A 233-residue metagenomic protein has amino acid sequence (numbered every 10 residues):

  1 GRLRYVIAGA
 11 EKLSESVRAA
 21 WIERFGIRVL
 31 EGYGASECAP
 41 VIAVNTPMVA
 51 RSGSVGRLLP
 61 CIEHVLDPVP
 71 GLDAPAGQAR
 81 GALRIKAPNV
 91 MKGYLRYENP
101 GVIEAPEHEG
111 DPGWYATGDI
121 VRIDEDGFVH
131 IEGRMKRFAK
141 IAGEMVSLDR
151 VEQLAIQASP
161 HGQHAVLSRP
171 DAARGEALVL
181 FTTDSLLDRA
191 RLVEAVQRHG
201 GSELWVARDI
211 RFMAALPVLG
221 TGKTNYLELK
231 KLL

Functional and structural regions predicted by a protein language model:
G1-R51, E63, P70: Gly/Ser/Thr-rich phosphate-binding loop
A10, G34, G56, D119 (+1 more regions): Active-site glycine-centered loops adjacent to acidic/histidine catalytic or metal-binding residues that shape
L30-E37, V41, G56-L58, L167-P170 (+1 more regions): Beta-strand->loop->alpha-helix junctions that form or flank phosphate-binding loops in nucleotide-handling enzymes
I42-T46, D67, K86, Y97 (+1 more regions): Short beta-strand-to-turn element immediately C-terminal to the catalytic PLP-Schiff-base lysine in fold type I
R57-C61, L72-E107, E144-V146: Conserved ATP/PPi-binding loop(s) of AMP-dependent carboxylate-activating enzymes
H64-L66, G101-H108, D119-I123, V166: A structural signal for short hydrophobic beta-strand segments in well-ordered beta-sheet cores
A87, K92-G93, G113, G118-W205 (+2 more regions): AMP-binding/adenylate-forming catalytic core of the ANL superfamily
A172-A173, D209-T221: Short proline/glycine- and acidic-rich turn/helix-capping motifs at secondary-structure junctions
